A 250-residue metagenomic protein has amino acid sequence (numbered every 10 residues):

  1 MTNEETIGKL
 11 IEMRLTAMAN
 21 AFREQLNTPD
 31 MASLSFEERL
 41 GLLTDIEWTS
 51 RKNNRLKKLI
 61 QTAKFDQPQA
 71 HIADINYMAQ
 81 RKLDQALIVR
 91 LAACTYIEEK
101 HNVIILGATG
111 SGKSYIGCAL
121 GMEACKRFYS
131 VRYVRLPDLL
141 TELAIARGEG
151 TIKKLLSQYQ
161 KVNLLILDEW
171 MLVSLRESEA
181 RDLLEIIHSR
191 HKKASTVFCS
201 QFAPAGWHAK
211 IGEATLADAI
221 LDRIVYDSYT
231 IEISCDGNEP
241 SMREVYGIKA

Functional and structural regions predicted by a protein language model:
I11, T16-P68: Interdomain "pre-motor" coupling segment immediately N-terminal to P-loop NTPase/helicase cores
E12, P29-L34, F65, Y77-R81 (+4 more regions): Conserved phosphate/pyrophosphate-binding and hydrolysis machinery centered on Walker-type P-loop NTPases, extending
F22, D138-K161, W170-A250: Replace "adjacent to P-loop NTPase cores in ATP/GTP-dependent enzymes" with "adjacent to NTP-binding cores
N53-L106: Extended interfacial segments that mediate partner engagement and assembly in macromolecular machines
L83-K161, H208: Conserved P-loop
